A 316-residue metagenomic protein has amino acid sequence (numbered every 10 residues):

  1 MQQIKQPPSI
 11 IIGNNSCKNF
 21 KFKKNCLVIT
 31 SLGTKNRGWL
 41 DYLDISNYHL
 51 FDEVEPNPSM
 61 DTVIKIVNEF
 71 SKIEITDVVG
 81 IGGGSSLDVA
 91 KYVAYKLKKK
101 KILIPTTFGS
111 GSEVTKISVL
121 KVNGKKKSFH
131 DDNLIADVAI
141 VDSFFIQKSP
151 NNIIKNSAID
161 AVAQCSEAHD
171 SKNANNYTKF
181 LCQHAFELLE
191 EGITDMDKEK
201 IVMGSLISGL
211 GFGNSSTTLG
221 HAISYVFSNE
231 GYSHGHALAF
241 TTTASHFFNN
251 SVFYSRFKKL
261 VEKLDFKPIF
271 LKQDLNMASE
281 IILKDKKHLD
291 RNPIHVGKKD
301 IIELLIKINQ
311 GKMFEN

Functional and structural regions predicted by a protein language model:
M1-D77, P268: ATP/NTP phosphate-donor binding region
M60-F144: Glycine/threonine-rich beta-strand-loop-alpha-helix active-site module that forms ligand/phosphate-binding
K91-K100, S215, N229-G231, F247-F248: Alpha-helix C-terminal capping segments
I117-S215: Carboxylate- and glycine-rich phosphate/diphosphate-binding segment that chelates Mg2+/Mn2+
V162-S166, I201-G209, T242, M277-K286 (+1 more regions): Short alpha-helical scaffolding segments that buttress acidic/His motifs in well-ordered protein cores
T218, A222-N276: Active-site pocket-lining segment
Y254-N316: C-terminal charged capping/lid subdomain of soluble metabolic enzymes
